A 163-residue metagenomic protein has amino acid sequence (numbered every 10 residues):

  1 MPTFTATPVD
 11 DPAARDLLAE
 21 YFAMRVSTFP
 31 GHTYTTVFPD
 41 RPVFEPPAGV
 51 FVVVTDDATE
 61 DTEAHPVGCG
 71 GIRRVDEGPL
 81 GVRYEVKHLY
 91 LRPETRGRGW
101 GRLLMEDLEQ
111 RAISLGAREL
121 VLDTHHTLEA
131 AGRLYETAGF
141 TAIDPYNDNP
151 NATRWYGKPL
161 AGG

Functional and structural regions predicted by a protein language model:
P2-K87, R92-E94, M105-D107, R111 (+2 more regions): Acetyl-CoA-dependent GNAT
P12, R98, E129: Loop/helix-junction capping segments adjacent to catalytic residues or to phosphate/diphosphate-binding pockets
L17, V52, R118-G139, D144-G163: C-terminal "cap" of GNAT-fold acetyltransferases
H88, G101-R102, D123: Alpha-helical hinge/cap motifs
R92-E94, R98, H126: Active-site acidic-Proline motif in GNAT/NAT acetyltransferases
R96, I113, E136: Short polybasic/polar patches that bind polyanions
G99-G101, G116: Conserved G/P- and acidic residue-centered "switch" motifs that form tight phosphate/ATP-binding loops in soluble
